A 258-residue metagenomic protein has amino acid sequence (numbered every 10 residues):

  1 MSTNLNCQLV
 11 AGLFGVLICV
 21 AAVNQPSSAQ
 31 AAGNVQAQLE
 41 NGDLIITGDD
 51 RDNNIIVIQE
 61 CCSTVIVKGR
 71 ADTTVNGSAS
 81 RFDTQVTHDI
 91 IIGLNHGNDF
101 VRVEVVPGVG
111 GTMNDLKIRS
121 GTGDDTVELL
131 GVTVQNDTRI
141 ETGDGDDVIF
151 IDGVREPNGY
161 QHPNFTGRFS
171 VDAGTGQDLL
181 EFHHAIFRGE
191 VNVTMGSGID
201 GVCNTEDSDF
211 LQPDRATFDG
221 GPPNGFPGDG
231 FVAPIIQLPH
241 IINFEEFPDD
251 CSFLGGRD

Functional and structural regions predicted by a protein language model:
S2-L13: Bacterial N-terminal signal peptides that target proteins for export
A11-A22: Bacterial N-terminal signal peptides
S27-D258: Acidic, glycine-rich low-complexity segments
